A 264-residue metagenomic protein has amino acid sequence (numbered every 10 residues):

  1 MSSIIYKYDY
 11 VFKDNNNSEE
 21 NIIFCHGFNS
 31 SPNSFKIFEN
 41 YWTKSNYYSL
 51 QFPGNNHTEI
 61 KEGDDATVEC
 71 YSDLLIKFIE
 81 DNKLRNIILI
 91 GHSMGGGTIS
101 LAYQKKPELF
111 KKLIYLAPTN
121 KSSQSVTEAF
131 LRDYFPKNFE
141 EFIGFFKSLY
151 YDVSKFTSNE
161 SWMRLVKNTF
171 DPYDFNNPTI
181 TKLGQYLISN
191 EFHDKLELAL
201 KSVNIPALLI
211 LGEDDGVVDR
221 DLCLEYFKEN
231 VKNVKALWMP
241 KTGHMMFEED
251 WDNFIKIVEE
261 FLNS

Functional and structural regions predicted by a protein language model:
D14-T58: Conserved HGGG/HGGXW glycine-rich cap/lid loop of the alpha/beta-hydrolase fold
Y48-I88: Active-site loop/oxyanion-hole signature of alpha/beta-hydrolase fold enzymes
G91-G95, I99: Gly/Ala-rich beta-loop-alpha elbow adjacent to hydrolase catalytic centers
Q104, K112-E141: Flexible "cap/lid" loop of the alpha/beta hydrolase fold
S123-V126, F142-K201: Conserved alpha/beta-hydrolase catalytic His-Asp/Glu region
V203, L209-L211, D215: Short beta-strand/loop motif that positions the catalytic acidic residue of the alpha/beta-hydrolase fold
G216-L222: Conserved alpha/beta-hydrolase "acid-adjacent" motif
T242-W251: Catalytic histidine-centered segment of alpha/beta-hydrolase-like enzymes
